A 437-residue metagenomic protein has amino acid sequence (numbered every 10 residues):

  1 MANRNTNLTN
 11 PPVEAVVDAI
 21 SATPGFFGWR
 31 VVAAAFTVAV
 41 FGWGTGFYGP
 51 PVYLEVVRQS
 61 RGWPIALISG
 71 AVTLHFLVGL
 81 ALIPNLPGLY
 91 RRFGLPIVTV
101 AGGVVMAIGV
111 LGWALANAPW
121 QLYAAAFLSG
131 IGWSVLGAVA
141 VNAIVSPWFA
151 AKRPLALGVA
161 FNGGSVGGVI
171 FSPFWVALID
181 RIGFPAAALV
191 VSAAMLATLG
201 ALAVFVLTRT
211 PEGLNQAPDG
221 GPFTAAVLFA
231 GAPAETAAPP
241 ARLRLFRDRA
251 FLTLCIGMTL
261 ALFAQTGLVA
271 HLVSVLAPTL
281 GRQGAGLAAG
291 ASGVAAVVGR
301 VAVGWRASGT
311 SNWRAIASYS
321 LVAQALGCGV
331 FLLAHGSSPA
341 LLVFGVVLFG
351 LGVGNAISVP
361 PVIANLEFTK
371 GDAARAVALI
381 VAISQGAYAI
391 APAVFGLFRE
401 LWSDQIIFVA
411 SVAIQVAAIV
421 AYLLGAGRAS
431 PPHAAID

Functional and structural regions predicted by a protein language model:
F47-L54, F246-V303: Extracytoplasmic gate region of multi-pass secondary transporters
V57-R58, L89-Y90, I170-I182, L276-A277 (+2 more regions): Interfacial helix-cap and linker-helix signal at transmembrane-aqueous boundaries of multi-pass secondary transporters
A81-P119: Conserved MFS/SLC helix-loop-helix module at the cytosolic interface between two early adjacent transmembrane helices
L82-L95, R300-N312, R399: Helix-to-loop junctions at the C-terminal end of transmembrane segments in multipass secondary transporters
F127-N162: Cytoplasmic helix-loop-helix junction between adjacent transmembrane helices in 12-TM secondary transporters
G164-P211: Helix-loop-helix hairpin linking two adjacent transmembrane segments in secondary transporters
G168, V353, E367-W402: A late C-terminal transmembrane helix in Major Facilitator Superfamily
S292-A295, A302, N312-I363: C-terminal transmembrane helical hairpin of 12-TM major facilitator-type secondary transporters
